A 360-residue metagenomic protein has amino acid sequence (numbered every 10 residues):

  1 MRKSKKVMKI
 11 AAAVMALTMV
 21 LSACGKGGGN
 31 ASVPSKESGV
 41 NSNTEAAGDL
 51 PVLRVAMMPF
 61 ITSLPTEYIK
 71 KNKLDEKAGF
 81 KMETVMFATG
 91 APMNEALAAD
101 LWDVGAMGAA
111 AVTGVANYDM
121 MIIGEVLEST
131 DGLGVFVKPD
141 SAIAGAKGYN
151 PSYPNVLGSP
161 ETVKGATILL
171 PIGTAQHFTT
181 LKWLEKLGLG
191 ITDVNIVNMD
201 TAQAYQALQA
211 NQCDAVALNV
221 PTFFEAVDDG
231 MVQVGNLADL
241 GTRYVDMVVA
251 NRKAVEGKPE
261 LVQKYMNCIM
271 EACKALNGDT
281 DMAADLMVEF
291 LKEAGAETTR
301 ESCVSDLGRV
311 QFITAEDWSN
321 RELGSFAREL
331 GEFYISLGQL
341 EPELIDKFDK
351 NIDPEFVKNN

Functional and structural regions predicted by a protein language model:
M1-V52, N359-N360: Short, low-complexity disordered leader/linker segments with a strong preference for bacterial N-terminal type II
A31-G190, N195-V197, D214, T242: Short, glycine-/small- and polar/acidic-enriched structural segments that line small-molecule recognition paths
P92-A96, A111, A204-A207, T222-F223 (+1 more regions): Short, hydrophobic alpha-helical packing/hinge segments within bilobed ligand-binding/sensory domains
G114-E125, E185, T192, E225-A238 (+2 more regions): Ligand-binding "clamshell"
Q203-F290: Pocket-lining segment of extracytoplasmic ligand-binding domains
K258-Q339: Secondary-structure end/capping motifs
A327-N360: Conserved C-terminal helix/tail region of periplasmic/extracytoplasmic solute-binding proteins
